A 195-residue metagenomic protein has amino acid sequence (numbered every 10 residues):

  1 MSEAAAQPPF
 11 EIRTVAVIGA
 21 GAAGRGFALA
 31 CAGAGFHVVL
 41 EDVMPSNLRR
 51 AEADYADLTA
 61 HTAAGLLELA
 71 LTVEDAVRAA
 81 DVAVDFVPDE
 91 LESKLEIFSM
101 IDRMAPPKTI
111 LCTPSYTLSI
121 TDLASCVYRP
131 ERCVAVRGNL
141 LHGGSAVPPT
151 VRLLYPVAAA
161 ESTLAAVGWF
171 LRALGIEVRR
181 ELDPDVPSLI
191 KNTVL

Functional and structural regions predicted by a protein language model:
S2-H61: NAD(P)+-binding Rossmann beta1-loop-alpha1 motif at the extreme N-terminus of oxidoreductases
F10, V77-R78, Y128-E131: Structured loop/turn residues at beta-strand edges in well-structured enzyme cores
I18, E41, A70, F86 (+2 more regions): Structural motif
G24-G26, E92-L95, L118-I120: Short glycine/serine/threonine-rich phosphate/pyrophosphate-binding segments that cradle anionic phosphate groups
A28-A30, E52-A53, L95-F98, L123-S125: Short amphipathic alpha-helical segments
V43-S46, R50, A60-I110: Rossmann-like NAD(P)-binding element
I110-E181: Rossmann-fold dinucleotide-binding core
A173-L174, L182-L195: Helical "substrate-binding/catalytic lid" subdomain of Rossmann-like NAD(P)-dependent dehydrogenases/reductases
